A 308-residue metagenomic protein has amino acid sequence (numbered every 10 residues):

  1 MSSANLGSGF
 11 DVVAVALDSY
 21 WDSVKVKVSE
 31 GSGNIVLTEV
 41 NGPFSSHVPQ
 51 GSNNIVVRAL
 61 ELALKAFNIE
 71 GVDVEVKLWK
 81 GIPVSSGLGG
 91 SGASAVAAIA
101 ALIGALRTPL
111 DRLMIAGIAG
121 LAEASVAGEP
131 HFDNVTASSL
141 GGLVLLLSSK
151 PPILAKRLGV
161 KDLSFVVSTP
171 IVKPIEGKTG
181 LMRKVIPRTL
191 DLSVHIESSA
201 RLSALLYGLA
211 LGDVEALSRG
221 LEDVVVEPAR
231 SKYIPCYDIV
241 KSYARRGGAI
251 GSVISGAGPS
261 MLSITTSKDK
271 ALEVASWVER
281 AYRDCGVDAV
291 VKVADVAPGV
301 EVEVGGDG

Functional and structural regions predicted by a protein language model:
M1-S86, G104-L110, G141, A297-G308: ATP-binding N-lobe of GHMP and related small-molecule kinases
S32-V36, T179, D269-A275: Short, conserved charged micro-motifs
L37-E39, D73-L78, L110-A122, A200 (+2 more regions): Beta-strand segments within the central parallel beta-sheet cores of soluble alpha/beta enzyme folds
N54-L64, L202, V240-Y243, W277-V278: Short, well-ordered amphipathic alpha-helical segments that serve as non-catalytic structural scaffolds within diverse
L88-R112, G117, S139-G141: DPxDG-like acidic metal-binding loop motif
R112-D162, S252-I254, G258: Alpha/beta catalytic cores of group-transfer enzymes, especially the acyltransferase/condensing modules of polyketide
V160-S242, R246-G247: Acyltransferase
L209-G308: Glycine-rich, charge-dense phosphate/pyrophosphate-binding loop(s) and the adjacent flexible "lid"/catalytic subdomain
